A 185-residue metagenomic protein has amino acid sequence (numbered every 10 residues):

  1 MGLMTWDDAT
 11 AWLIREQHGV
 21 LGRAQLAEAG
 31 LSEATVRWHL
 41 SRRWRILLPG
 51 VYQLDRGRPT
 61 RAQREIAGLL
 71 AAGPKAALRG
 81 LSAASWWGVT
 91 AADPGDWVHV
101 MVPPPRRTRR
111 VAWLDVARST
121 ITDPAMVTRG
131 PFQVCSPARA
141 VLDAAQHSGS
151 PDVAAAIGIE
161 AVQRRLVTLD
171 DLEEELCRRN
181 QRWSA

Functional and structural regions predicted by a protein language model:
M1-A185: Short gly/ser-rich loop at a beta-strand->alpha-helix junction or flexible surface loop bordering the NTP-binding
